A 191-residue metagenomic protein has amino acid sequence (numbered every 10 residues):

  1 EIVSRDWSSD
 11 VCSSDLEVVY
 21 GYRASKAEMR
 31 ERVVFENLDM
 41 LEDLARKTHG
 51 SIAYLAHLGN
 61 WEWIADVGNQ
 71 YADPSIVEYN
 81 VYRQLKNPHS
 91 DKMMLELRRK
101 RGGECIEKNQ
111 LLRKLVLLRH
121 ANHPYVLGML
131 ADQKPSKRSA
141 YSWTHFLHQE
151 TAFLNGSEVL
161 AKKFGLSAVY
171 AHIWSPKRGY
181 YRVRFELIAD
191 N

Functional and structural regions predicted by a protein language model:
E1-V11: Single conserved hydrophobic/aromatic residue that forms the stacking wall/gate of nucleotide- or nucleobase-binding
G21-N191: Soluble catalytic domains of membrane acyltransferases
